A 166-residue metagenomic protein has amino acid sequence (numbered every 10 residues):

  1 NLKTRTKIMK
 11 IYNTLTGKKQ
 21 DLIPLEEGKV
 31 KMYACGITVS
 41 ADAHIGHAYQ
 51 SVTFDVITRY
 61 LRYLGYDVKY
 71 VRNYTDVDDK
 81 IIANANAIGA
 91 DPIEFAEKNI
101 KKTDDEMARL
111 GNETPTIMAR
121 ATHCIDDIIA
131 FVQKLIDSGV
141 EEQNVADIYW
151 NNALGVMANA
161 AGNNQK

Functional and structural regions predicted by a protein language model:
L2-K166: NTP-dependent nucleotidyl-transfer catalytic core
